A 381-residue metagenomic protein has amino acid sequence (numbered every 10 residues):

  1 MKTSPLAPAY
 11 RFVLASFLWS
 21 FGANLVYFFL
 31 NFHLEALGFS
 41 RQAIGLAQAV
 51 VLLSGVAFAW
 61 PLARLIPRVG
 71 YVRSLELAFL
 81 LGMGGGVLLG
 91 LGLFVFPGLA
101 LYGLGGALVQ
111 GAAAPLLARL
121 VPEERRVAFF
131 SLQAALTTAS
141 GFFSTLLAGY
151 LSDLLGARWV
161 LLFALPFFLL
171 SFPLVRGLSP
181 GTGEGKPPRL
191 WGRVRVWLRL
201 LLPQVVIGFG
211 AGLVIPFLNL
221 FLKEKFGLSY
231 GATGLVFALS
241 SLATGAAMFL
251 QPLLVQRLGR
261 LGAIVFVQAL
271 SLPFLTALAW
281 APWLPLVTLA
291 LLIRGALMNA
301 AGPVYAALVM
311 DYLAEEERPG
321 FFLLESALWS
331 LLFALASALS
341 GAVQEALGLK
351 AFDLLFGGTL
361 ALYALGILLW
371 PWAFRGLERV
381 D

Functional and structural regions predicted by a protein language model:
K2-L53, L198-V236: Helix-loop boundary and gating motifs at the non-cytosolic
F17, V95-V109, L286-A300: Hydrophobic core of transmembrane alpha-helices in multi-pass small-molecule transporters, especially MFS/SLC-type
R41-Q42, E123-Q133, Y230-G231, E315-E325: Loop-to-transmembrane helix entry/capping segments in MFS-fold secondary transporters and related SLC/MFSD carriers
A57-G70, S152, A247-G259, Q344-E345: Helix-to-loop junctions at the C-terminal end of transmembrane segments in multipass secondary transporters
R73-V87, L165, G262-T276, G357: Structural signature of the two symmetry-related core transmembrane helices
A100-T137: Cytoplasmic helix-loop-helix junction between adjacent transmembrane helices in 12-TM secondary transporters
D153-P166, A342-Y363: A membrane-interface helix-boundary motif in multi-pass transporters
F168-S179, G357-D381: Multi-pass alpha-helical transporter architecture, strongest for 12-TM Major Facilitator/SLC carriers used
